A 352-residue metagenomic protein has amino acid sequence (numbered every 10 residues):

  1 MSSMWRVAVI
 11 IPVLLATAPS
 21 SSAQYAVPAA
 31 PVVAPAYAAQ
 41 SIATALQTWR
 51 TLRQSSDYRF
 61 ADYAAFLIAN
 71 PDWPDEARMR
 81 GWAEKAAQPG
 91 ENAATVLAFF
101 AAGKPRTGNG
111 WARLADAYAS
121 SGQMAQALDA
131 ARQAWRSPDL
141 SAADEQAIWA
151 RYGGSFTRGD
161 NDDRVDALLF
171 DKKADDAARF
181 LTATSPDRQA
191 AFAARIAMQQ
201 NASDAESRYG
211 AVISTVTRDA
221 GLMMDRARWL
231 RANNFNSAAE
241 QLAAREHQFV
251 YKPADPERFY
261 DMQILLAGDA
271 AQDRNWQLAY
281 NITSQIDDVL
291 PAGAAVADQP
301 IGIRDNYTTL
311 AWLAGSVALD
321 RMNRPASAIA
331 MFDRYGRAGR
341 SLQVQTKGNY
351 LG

Functional and structural regions predicted by a protein language model:
M1-A8: Bacterial N-terminal signal peptides that target proteins for export
V9-L14: Hydrophobic helical h-region of N-terminal Sec-dependent signal peptides in bacterial secretory/periplasmic proteins
T17-S21: N-terminal signal peptide c-region/cleavage motif recognized by signal peptidases
S22-G352: Alpha-helical solenoid repeat scaffolds
